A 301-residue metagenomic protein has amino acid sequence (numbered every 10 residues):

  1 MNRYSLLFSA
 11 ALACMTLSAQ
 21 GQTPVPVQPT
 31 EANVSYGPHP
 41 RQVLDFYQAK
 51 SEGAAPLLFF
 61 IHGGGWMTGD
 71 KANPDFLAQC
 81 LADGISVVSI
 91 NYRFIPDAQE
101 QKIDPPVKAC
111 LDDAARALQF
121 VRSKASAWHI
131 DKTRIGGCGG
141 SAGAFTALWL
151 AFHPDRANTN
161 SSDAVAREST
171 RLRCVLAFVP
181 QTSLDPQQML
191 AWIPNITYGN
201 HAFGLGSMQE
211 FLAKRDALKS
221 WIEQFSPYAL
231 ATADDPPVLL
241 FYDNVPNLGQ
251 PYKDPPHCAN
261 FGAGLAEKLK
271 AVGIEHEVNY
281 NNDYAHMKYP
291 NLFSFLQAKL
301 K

Functional and structural regions predicted by a protein language model:
Q22-E52, T232: N-terminal cap/lid segment of alpha/beta-hydrolase-fold proteins
P26, H39, A151, R156 (+2 more regions): Mobile cap/lid helix-loop segments that gate and shape the active-site cleft of serine hydrolases
D45, V238-K253, A259-K301: C-terminal catalytic histidine-bearing segment of alpha/beta-hydrolase fold enzymes
E52-A55, I61-Q99, F145, A157-N158 (+1 more regions): Short substrate-entry loop that stabilizes the transition state in hydrolases
D70, F76, I90-K132, A285-M287: Catalytic nucleophile-loop/oxyanion-hole region of alpha/beta-hydrolase and closely related hydrolase-like folds
Q119-W192: Primarily recognizes the serine-hydrolase "nucleophile elbow" in alpha/beta-hydrolase and SGNH/GDSL folds
E168-R173, T232-V238, V272-I274: Short, proline-enriched alpha-helix->beta-strand connector loops that line the catalytic pocket of alpha/beta-hydrolase
